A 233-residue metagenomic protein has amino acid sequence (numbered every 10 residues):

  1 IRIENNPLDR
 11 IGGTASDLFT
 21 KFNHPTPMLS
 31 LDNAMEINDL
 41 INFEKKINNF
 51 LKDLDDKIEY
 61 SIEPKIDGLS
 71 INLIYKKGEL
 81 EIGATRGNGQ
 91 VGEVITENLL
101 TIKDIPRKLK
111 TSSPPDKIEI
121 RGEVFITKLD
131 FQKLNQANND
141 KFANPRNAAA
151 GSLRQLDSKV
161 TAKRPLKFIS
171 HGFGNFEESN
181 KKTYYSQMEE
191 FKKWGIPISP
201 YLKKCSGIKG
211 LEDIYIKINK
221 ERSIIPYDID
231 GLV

Functional and structural regions predicted by a protein language model:
I1-V233: RNA/tRNA-interacting regions in translation and RNA-turnover enzymes
